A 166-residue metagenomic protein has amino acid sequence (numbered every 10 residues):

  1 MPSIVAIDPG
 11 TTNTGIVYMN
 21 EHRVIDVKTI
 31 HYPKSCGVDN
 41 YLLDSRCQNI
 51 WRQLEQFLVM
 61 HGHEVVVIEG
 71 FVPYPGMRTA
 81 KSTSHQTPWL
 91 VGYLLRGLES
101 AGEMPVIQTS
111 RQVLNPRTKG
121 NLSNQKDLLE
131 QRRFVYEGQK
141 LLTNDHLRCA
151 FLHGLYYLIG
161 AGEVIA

Functional and structural regions predicted by a protein language model:
M1-A166: Phosphate- and other anionic-substrate recognition elements at nucleic-acid/protein interfaces
